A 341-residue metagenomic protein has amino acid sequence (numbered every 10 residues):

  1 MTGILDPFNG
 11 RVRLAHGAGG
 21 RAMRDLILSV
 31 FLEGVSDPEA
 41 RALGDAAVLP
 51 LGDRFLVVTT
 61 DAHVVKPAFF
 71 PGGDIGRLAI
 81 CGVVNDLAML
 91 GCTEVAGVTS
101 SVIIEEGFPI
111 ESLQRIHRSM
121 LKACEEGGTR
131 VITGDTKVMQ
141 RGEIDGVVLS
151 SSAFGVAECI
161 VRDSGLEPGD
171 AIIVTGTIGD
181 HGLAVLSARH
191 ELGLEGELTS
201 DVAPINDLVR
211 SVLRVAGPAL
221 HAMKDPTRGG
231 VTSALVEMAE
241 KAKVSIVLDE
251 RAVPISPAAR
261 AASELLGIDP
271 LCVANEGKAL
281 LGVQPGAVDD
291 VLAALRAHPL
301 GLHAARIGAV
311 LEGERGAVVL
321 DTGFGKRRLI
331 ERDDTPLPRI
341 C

Functional and structural regions predicted by a protein language model:
M1-C341: Helix-biased detector of long, well-ordered alpha-helical tracts
